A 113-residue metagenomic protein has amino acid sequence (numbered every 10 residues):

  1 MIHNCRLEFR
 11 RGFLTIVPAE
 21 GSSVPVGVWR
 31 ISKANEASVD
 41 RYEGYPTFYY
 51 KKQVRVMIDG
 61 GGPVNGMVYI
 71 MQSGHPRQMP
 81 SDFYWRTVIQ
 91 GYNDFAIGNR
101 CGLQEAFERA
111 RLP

Functional and structural regions predicted by a protein language model:
M1-P113: Glycine-aromatic micro-motifs
